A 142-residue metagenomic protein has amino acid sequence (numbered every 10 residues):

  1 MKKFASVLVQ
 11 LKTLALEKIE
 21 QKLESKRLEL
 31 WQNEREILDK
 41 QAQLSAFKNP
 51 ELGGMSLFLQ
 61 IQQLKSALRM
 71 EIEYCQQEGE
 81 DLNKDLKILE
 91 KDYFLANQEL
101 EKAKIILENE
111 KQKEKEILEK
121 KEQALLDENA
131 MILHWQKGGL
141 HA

Functional and structural regions predicted by a protein language model:
M1-A142: Charge-rich amphipathic alpha-helical interaction elements
